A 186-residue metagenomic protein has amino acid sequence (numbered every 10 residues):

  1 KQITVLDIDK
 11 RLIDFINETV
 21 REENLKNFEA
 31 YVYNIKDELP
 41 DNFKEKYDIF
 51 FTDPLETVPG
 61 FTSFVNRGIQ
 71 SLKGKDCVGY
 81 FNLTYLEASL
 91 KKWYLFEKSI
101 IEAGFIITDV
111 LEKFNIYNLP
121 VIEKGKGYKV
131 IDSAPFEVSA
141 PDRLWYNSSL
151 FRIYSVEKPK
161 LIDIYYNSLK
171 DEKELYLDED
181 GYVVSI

Functional and structural regions predicted by a protein language model:
K1: Conserved SAM-binding loop of SAM-dependent methyltransferases across substrates and taxa, primarily the Class I
L6-E45: S-adenosyl-L-methionine
K44-D53: Short SAM/SAH-binding signature in class I
E56-G68: A short, conserved alpha-helix within the catalytic core of class I
K75-E87: Conserved beta-strand signature within the Rossmann-like core of class I S-adenosyl-L-methionine
T84-A103: Conserved class I S-adenosyl-L-methionine
G104-Y166: Class I S-adenosyl-L-methionine
Y166-I186: Short, cationic low-complexity segments
